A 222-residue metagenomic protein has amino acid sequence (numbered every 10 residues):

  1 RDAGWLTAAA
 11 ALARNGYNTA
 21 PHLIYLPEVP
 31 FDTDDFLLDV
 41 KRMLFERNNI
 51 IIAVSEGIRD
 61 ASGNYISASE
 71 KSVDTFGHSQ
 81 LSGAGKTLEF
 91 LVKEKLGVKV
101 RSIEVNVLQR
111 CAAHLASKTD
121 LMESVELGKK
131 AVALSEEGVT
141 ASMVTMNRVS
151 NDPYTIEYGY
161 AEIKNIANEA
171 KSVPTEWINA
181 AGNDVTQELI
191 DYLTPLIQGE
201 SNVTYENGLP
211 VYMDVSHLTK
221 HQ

Functional and structural regions predicted by a protein language model:
R1-R101: Accessory alpha-helical/coil subdomains and C-terminal extensions that flank or cap enzyme catalytic cores
Y65-Q222: C-terminal non-catalytic interaction/assembly regions of soluble proteins
